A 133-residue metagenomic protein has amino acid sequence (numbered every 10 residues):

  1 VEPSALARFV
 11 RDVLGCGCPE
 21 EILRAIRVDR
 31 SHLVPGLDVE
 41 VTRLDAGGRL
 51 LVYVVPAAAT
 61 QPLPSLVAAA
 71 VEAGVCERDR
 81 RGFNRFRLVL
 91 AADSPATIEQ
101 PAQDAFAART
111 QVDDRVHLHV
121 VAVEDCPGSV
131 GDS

Functional and structural regions predicted by a protein language model:
V1-L50: N-terminal, charge-rich interaction modules
C16-C18, C76, C126: Generic recognition of cysteine residues
H32-G36, E99, G128-G131: Short, solvent-exposed polar/charged micro-motifs at secondary-structure junctions
L44-A46, R80, T110-V112: A generic structural signal for short, solvent-exposed coil/turn residues that cap or connect secondary-structure
G48-T60: Active-site ExK catalytic segment of metal-dependent nucleases
R49-V52, G82-L90, V116-L118: Hydrophobic beta-strand segments of well-ordered beta-sheets in folded domains
A57-R109: Amphipathic protein-protein interaction modules
A107-S133: Charged, structured surface patches that assemble and position nucleic-acid processing machinery
